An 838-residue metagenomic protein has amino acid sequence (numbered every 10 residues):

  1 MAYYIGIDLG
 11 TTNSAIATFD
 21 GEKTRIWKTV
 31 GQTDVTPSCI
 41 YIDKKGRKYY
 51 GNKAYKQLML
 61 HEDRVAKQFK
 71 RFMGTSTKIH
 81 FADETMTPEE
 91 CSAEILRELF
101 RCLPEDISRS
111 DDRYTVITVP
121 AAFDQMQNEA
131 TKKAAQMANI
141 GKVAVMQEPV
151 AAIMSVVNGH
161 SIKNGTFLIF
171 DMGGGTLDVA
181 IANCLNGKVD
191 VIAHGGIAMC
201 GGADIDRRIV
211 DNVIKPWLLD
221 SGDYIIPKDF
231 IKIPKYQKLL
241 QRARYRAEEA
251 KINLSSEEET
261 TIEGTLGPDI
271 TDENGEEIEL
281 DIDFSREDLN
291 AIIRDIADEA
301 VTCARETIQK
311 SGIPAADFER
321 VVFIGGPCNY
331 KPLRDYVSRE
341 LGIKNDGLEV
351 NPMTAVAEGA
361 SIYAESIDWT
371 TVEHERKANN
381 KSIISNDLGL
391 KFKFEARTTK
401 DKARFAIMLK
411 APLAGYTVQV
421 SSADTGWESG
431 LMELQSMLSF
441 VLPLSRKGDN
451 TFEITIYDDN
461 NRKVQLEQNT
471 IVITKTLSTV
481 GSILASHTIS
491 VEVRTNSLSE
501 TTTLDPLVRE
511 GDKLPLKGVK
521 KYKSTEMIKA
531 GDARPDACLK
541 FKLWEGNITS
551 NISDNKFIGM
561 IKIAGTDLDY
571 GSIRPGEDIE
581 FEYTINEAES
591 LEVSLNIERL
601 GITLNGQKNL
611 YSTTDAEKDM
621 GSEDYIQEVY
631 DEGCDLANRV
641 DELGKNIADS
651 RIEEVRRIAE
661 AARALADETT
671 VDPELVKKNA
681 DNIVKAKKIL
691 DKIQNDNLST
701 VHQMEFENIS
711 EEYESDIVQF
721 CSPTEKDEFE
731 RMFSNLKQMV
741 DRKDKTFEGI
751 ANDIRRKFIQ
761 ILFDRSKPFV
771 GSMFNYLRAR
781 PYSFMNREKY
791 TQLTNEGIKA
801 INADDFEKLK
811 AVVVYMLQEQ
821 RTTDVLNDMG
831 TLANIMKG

Functional and structural regions predicted by a protein language model:
M1-F72, H80-F81, T85, E105-G838: Oxyanion-binding/catalytic loops of NTP- or PPi-dependent enzymes
P88-E105, A304: Short, acidic loop-to-helix structural element flanking the phosphoryl-transfer center in phosphate-processing enzymes
